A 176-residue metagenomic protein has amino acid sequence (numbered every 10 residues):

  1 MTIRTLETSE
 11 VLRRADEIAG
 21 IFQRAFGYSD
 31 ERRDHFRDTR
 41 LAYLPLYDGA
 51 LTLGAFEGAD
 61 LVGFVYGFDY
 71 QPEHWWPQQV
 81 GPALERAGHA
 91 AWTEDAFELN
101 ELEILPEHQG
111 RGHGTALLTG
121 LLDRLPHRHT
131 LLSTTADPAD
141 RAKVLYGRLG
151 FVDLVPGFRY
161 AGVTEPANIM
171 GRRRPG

Functional and structural regions predicted by a protein language model:
M1-D16: Conserved N-terminal entry element of GNAT/NAT acetyltransferase domains
A19-D34: Helix-loop element at the rim of GNAT/NAT acetyltransferase active sites that forms part of the acceptor-substrate
D30-T52, F56-G58, Y66-D69, A87-G88: Active-site rim helix/loop that mediates acceptor-substrate recognition in acyltransferases
Y66-E101, A161-G162: Conserved acyl-donor/pantetheine-binding loop and adjacent beta-alpha core of acyl/acetyltransferases and related
F97, D123-D137: Conserved GNAT acetyl-CoA-binding A-motif
I104, G110-R124, V144-R148: Conserved acetyl-CoA-binding loop-helix of GNAT-fold acetyltransferases
L105-Q109, L131-K143, R159-I169, R173: Conserved beta-strand-loop-alpha-helix junction that forms the acyl-donor binding cleft
Y146-P156: Conserved acetyl-CoA-binding loop of GNAT-fold acetyltransferases
